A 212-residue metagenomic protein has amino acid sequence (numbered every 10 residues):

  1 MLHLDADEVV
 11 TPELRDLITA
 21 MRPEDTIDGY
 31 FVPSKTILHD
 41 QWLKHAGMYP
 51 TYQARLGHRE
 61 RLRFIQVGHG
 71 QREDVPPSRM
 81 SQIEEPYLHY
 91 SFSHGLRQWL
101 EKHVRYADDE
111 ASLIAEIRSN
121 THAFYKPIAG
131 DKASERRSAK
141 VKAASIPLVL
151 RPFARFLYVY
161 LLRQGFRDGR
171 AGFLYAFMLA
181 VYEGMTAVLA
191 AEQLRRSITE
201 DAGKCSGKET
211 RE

Functional and structural regions predicted by a protein language model:
M1-L2, T11-L194: Catalytic-site signature of metal-activated, phosphate-bearing donor transferases, centered on the GT-A/GT-A-like
D5: Acidic ATP/Mg2+-coordinating residue in the GHKL
E8: Aromatic, loop-rich ligand-recognition surfaces of beta-strand-rich domains
T199-E212: Alpha-helical transmembrane segments and their immediate juxtamembrane flanks in integral membrane proteins
